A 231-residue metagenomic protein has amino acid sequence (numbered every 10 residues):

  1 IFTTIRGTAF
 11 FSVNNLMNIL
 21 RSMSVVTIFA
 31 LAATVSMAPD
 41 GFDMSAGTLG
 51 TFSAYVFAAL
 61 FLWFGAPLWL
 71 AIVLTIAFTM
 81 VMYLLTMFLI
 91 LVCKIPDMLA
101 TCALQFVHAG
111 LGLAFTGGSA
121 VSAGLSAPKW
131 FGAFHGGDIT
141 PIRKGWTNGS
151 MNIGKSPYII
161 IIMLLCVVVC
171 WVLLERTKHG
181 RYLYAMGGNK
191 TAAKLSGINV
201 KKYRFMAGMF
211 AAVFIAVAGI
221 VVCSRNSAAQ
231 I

Functional and structural regions predicted by a protein language model:
I1-F11, P39, F115-T116, C170-K178: Structural signal for alpha-helical transmembrane segments and their membrane-water exit/capping regions in multi-pass
I1-T3, A33, I76, Q105-G112 (+2 more regions): Hydrophobic core segments of alpha-helical transmembrane domains in multi-pass membrane transport and ion-translocation
F2-T4, F11-F64, L89-I95, A192: Single transmembrane alpha-helix segments in multi-pass membrane proteins
I19, T48-F52, W69-A77, L99-C102 (+2 more regions): Hydrophobic alpha-helical transmembrane segments
F42, A216-I231: Non-cytoplasmic
G65-Q105: Alpha-helical transmembrane segments within multi-pass membrane transporters and channels
D97-H179, M206, N226-Q230: Transmembrane helix-bundle core of multi-pass membrane transporters and related energy-transducing complexes
V168-M209: Membrane-helix/interface signature in polytopic inner-membrane proteins
